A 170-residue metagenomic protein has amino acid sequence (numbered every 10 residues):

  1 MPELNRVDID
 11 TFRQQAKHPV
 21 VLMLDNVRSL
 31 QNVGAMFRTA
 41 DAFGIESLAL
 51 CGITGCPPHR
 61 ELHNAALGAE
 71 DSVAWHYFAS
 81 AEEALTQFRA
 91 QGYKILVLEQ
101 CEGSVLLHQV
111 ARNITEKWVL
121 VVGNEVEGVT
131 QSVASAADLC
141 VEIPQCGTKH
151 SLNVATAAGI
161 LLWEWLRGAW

Functional and structural regions predicted by a protein language model:
M1-W170: Post-transcriptional modification and biogenesis factors for structured RNAs of the translation apparatus
